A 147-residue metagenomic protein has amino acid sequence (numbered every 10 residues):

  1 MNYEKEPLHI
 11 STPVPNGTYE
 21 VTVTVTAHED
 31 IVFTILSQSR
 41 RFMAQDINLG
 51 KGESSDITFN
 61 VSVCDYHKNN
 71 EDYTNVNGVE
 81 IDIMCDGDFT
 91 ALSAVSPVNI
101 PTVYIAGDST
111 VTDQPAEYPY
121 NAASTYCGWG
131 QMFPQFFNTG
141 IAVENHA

Functional and structural regions predicted by a protein language model:
N2-G17: Short beta-strands within extracellular/lumenal beta-sheet-rich domains
I10, V21, I57-F59: Hydrophobic residues positioned within well-ordered beta-strands of beta-sheet architectures
I10-S11, V25-D46: Short, surface-exposed beta-strand/strand-loop-strand elements in extracellular ectodomains
V14-N16, A27-E29, V63: Beta-strand elements of well-folded, non-transmembrane domains
N16, I47-D56, C64: Solvent-exposed, conformationally flexible loop/turn segments
G17-V23: A short tyrosine-centered beta-strand micro-motif
V63-C85: Noncatalytic modules at the cell exterior or secretory-pathway interfaces, chiefly beta-strand-rich lectin/adhesion
I81, C85-H146: Serine-esterase "nucleophile elbow" of acetyl-processing enzymes
